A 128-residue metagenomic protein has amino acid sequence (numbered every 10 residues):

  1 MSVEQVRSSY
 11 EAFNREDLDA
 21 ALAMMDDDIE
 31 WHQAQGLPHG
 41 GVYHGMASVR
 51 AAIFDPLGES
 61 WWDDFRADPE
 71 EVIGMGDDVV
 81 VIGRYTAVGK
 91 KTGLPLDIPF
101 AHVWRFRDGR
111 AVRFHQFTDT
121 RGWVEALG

Functional and structural regions predicted by a protein language model:
M1, F54-G128: A beta-strand edge to alpha-helix "cap/lid" segment located at domain peripheries
M1-D27, E125-G128: Short, low-complexity N-terminal intrinsically disordered segments enriched in polar/charged residues
S2-Q5, D17, G45, V49 (+1 more regions): Alpha-helical structural motif
E4, H32-A34, H115: Intrinsically disordered, low-complexity regions enriched in polar/acidic and amide residues
S8-E11, H39, W62, R113: Short, flexible active-site loop motifs that bind/organize anionic cofactors or intermediates
A20-L22, D26-D77: A solvent-exposed, acidic/Ser-Thr-rich amphipathic alpha-helical stretch
